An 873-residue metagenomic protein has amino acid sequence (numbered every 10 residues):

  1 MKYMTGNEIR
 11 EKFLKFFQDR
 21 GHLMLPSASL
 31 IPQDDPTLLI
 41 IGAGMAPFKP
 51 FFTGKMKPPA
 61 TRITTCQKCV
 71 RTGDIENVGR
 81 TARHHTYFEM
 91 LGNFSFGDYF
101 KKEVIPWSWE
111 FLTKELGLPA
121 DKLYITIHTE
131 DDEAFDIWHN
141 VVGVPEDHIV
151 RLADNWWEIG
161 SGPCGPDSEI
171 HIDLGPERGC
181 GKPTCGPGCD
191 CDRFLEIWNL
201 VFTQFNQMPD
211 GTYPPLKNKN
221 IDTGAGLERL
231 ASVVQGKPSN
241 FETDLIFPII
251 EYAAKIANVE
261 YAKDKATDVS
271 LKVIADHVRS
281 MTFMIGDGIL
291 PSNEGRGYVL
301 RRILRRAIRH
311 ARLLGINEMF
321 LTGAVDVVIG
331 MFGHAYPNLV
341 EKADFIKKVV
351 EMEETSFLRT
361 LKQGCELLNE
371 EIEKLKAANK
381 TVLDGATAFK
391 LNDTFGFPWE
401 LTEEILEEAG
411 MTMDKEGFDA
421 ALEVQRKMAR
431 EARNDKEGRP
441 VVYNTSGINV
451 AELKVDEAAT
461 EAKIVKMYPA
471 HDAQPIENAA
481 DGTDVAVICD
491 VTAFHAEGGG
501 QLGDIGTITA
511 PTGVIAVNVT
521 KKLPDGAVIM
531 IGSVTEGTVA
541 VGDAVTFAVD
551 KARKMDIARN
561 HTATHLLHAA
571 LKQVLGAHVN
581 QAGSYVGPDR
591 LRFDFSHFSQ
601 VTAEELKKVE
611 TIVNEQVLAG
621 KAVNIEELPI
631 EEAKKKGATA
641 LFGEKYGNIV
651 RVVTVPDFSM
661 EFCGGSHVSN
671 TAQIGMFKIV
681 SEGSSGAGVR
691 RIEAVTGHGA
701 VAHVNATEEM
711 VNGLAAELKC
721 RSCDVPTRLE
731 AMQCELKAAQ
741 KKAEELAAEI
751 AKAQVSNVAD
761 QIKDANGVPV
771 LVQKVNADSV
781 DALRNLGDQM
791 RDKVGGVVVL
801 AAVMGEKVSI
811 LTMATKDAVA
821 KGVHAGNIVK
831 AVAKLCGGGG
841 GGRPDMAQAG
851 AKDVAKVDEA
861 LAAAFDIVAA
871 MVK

Functional and structural regions predicted by a protein language model:
M1-K873: A glycine- and charged-residue-rich anion-binding loop/surface
